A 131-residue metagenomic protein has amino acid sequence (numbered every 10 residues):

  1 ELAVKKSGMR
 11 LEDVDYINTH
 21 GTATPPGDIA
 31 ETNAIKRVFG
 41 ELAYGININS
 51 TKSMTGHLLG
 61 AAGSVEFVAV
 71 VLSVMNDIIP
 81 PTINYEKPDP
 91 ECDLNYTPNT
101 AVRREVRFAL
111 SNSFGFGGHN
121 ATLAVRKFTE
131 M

Functional and structural regions predicted by a protein language model:
E1-M131: Conserved "HGTGT" condensation-loop signature of ketosynthase/thiolase-family condensing enzymes that catalyze
